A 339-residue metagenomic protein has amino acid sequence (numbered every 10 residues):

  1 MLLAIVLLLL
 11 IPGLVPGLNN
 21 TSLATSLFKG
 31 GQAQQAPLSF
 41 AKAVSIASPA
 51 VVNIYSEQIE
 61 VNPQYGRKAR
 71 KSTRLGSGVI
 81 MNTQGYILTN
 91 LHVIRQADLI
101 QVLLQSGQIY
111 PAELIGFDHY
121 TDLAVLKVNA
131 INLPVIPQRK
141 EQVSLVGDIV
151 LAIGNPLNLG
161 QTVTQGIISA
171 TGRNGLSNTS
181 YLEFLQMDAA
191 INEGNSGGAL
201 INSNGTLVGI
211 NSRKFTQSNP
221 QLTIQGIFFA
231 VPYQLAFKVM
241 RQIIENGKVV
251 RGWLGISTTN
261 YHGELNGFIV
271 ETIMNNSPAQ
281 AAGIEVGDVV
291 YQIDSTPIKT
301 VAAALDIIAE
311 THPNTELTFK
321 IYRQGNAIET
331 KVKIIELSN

Functional and structural regions predicted by a protein language model:
M1-P12: Hydrophobic membrane-insertion alpha-helices, especially the h-region of bacterial N-terminal signal peptides
P12-L265, M274-N275, V301-L305, A309-H312 (+1 more regions): Serine-dependent protease modules
I87-L88, A279-V301: Conserved PDZ fold ligand-binding element
I109, A327-E329: A structural signal for beta-strand boundary/capping segments at domain termini and interdomain linkers
T315-L317, I328: Exposed beta-strand face motif in extracellular beta-rich ectodomains
R323-G325: Surface-exposed loop/turn motifs at beta-strand-loop junctions within extracellular Ig-like and Fibronectin type III
V332-K333: C-terminal edge beta-strand
